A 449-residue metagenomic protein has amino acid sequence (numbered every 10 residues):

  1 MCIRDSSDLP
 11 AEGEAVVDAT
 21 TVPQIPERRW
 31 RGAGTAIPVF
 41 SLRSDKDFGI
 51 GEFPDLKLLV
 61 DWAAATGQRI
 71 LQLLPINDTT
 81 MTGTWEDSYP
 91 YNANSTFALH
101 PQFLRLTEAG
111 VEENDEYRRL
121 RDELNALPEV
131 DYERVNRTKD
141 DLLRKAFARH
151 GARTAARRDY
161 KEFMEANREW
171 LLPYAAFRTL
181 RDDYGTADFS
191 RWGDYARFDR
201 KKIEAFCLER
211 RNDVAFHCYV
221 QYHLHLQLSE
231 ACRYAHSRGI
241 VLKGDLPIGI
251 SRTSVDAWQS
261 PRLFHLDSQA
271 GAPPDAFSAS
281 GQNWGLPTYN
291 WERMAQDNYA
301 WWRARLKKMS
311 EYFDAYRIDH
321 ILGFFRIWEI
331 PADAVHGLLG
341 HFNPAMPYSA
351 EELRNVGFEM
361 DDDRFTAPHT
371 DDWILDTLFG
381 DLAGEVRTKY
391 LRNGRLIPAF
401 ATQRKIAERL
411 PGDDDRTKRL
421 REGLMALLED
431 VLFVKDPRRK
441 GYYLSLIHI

Functional and structural regions predicted by a protein language model:
R4-I447: Catalytic cores of glycan-processing enzymes that make or break glycosidic bonds
